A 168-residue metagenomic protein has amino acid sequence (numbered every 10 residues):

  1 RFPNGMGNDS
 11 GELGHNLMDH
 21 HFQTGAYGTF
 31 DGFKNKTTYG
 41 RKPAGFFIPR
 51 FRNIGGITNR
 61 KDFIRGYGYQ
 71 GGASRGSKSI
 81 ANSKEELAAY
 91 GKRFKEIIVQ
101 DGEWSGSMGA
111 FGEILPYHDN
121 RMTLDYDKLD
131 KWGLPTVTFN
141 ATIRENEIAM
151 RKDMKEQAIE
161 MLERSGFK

Functional and structural regions predicted by a protein language model:
R1-Y39: Glycine-rich loop(s) and the adjacent beta-strand/alpha-helix scaffold that form part
F30-T37, A44-K168: FAD-dependent oxidoreductase catalytic-site/capping-region signature
